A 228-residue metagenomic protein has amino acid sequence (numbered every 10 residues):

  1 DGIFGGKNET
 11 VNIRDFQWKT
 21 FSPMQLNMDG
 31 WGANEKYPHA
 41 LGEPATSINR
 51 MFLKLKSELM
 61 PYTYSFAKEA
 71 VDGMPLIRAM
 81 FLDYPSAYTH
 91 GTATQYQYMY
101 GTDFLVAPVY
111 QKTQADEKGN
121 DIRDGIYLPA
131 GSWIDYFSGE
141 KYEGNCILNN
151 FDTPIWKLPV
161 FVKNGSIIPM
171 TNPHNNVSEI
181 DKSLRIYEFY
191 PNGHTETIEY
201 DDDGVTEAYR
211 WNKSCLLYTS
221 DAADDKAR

Functional and structural regions predicted by a protein language model:
D1-K157: Catalytic-domain carbohydrate-binding cleft regions of carbohydrate-active enzymes
K54-D72, F137-N212: Catalytic cores of secreted or luminal carbohydrate-active enzymes
Y218-A223, A227: Conserved small/polar residues in nucleotide/adenosyl-binding loops
